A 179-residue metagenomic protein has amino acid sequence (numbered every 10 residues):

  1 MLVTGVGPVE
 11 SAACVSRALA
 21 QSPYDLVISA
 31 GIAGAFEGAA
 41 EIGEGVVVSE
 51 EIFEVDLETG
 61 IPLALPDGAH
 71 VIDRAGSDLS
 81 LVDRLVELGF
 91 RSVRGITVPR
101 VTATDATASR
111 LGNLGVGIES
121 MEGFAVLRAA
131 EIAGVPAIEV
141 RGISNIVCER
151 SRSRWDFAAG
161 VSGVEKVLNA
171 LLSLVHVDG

Functional and structural regions predicted by a protein language model:
M1-G179: Glycine-rich phosphate- or other oxyanion-binding loops that anchor nucleotides, phosphorylated ligands
